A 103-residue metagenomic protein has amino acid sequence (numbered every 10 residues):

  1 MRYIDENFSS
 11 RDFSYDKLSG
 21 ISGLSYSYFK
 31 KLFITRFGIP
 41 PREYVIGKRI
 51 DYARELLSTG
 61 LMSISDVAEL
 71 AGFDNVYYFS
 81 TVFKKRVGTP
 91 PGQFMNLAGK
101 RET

Functional and structural regions predicted by a protein language model:
R2, E6, D12, T35-Y77 (+1 more regions): Terminal helix-turn-helix DNA-binding modules in bacterial transcription factors
D12-Y15, G23: Cytosolic nucleotide-utilizing catalytic cores of signal-transduction proteins
Y15, P41, P91: Conserved ABC ATPase nucleotide-binding domain signature region
L18, L24, L56-L57: Generic leucine side-chain signal with a strong bias for well-ordered alpha-helical environments
I21, S25, D74-N75: Short coil turns linking two alpha-helices in DNA-binding domains
Y28-F29, F33, Y78-F79, F83: Short hydrophobic/aromatic patch on the recognition helix
T81-T103: …primarily DNA-binding HTH/wHTH and HhH modules…
